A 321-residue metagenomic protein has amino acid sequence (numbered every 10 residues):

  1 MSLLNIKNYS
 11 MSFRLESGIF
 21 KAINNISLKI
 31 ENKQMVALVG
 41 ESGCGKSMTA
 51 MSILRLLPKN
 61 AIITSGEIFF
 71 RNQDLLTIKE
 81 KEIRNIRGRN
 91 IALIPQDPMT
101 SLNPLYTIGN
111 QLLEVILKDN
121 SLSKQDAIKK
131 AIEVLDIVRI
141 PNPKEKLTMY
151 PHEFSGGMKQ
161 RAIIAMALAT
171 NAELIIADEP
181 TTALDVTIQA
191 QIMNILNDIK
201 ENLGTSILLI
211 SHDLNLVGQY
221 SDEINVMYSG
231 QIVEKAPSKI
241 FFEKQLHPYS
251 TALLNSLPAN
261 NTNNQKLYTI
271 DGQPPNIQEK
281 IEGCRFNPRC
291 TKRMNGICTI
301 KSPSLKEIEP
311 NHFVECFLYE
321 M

Functional and structural regions predicted by a protein language model:
I63-D74: Conserved ABC transporter NBD signature motif
Q73-D74, Q125-E145, L254: Conserved ABC ATPase "signature" region
L75-A92, K118, I240-Q245, P275-I281: ABC ATPase NBD coupling module
A169-E173: A short, proline-enriched helix->beta-strand linker immediately N-terminal to the Walker B motif in ABC-type P-loop
I176, P180, L184, I188-Q265: P-loop NTP-binding/switch modules centered on Walker-like glycine-rich loops
K235-M321: Short catalytic/signature loops enriched in Gly
